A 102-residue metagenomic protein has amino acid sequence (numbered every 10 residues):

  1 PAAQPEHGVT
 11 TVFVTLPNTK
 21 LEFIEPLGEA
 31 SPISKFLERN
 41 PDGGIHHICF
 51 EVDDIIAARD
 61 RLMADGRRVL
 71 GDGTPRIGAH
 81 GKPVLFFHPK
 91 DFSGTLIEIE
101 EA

Functional and structural regions predicted by a protein language model:
P1-L21, A57-D60, A64-R68, D72 (+2 more regions): Core segments of cupin and vicinal oxygen chelate
V12-T15, K35-R61, L85: Vicinal oxygen chelate
T19-E22, H47, E100-E101: Extracellular/lumenal glycan-associated surfaces
L21-E22, F92-T95: Short, charged/polar, Gly/Pro-enriched secondary-structure boundary elements
F23-L37: Conserved secondary-structure micro-motifs at functional edges
P26, I97-A102: Amphipathic N-proximal alpha-helical interface segments
G28-E29, I55, F92: Short Gly/Pro-enriched loop/turn and capping motifs at secondary-structure junctions
L85-D91: Short, low-order "capping/linker" segments at domain edges
